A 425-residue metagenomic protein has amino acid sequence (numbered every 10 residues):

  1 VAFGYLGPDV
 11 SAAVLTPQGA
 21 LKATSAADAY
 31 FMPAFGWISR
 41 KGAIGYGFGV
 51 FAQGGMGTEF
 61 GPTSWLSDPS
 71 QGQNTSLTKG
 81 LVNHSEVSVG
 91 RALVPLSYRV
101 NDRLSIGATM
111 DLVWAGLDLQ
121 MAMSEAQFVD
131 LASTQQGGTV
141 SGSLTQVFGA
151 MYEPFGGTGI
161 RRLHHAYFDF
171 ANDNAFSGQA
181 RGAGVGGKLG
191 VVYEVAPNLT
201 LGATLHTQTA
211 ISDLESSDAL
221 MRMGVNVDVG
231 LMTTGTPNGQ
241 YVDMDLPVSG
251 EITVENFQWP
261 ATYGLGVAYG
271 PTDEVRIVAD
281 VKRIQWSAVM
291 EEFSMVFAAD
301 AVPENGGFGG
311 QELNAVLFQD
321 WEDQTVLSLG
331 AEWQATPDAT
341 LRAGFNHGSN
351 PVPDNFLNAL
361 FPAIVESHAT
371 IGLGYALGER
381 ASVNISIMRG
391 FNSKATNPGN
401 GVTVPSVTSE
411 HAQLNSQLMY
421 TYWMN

Functional and structural regions predicted by a protein language model:
V1-D9: Transmembrane beta-strand segments of Gram-negative outer membrane beta-barrel proteins
P8-D28: Surface-exposed strand-loop-strand hairpins of Gram-negative outer-membrane beta-barrel proteins
L21, Y30-N425: Outer-membrane beta-barrel porins/channels
